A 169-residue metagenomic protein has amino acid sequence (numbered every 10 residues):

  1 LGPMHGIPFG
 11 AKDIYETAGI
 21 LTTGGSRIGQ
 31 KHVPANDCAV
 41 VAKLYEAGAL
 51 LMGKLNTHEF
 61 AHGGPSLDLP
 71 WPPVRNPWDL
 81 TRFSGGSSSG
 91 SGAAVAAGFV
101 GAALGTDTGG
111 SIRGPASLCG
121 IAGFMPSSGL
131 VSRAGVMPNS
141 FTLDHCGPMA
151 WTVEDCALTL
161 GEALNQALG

Functional and structural regions predicted by a protein language model:
L1-T108: Gly/Ser-rich catalytic/binding loops embedded in alpha/beta enzyme cores
T22, H62-S66, R113-L118, G135-V136: Short acidic, glycine/serine/threonine-rich loops at helix termini
A35, A39, S89, T106 (+2 more regions): Conserved active-site and cofactor/substrate-binding residues in soluble primary-metabolism enzymes
Y45, G92-A96, C119-M125, E154-G161: Predominant activation on well-ordered alpha-helical scaffold segments within soluble catalytic domains
A47-G48, L67, L118, S128 (+1 more regions): Alpha-helix boundary/capping residues
P70, G86-S89, A116-C119, P126 (+1 more regions): Short, solvent-exposed loop/turn segments at the edges of secondary structure
T108-A134: Glycine/threonine-rich beta-strand-loop-alpha-helix active-site module that forms ligand/phosphate-binding
M125-G169: A short helix-breaking turn/cap at a secondary-structure junction
